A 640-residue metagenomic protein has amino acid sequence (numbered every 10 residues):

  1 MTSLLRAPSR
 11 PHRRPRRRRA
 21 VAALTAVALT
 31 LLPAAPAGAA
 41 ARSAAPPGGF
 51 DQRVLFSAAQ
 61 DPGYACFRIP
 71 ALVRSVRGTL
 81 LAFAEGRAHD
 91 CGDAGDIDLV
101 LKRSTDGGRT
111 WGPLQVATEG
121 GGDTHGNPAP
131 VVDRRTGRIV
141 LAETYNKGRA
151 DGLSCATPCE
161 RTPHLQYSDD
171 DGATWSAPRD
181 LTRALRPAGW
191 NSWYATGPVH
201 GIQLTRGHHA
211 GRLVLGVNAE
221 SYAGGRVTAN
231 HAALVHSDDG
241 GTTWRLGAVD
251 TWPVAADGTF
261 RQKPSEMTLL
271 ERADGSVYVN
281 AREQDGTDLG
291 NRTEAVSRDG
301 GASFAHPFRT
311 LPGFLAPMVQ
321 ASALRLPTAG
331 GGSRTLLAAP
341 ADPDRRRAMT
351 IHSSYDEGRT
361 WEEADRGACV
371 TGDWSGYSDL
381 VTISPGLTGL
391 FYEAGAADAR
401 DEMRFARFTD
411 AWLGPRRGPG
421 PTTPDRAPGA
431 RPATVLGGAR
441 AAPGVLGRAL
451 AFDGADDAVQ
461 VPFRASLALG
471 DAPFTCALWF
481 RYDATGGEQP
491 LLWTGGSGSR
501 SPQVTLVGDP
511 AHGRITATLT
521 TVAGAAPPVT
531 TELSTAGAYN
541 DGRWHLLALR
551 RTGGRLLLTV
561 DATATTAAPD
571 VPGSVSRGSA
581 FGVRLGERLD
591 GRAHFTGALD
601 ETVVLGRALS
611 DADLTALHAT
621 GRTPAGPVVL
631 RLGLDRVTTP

Functional and structural regions predicted by a protein language model:
T2-A41: Secretory targeting and sorting signals
L5, P11, L32, A45 (+11 more regions): Serine/proline-rich low-complexity intrinsically disordered segments, especially terminal tails, linkers
A26, G38-P47, Q503, R514-T516 (+1 more regions): Polybasic, low-complexity, intrinsically disordered segments
V27-A28, D61, W190, C369 (+3 more regions): Generic anion/oxyanion-binding catalytic loop in active/binding sites
R42-F50, T623-G626: Extreme N-terminus of proteins, especially the signal/transit-peptide cleavage junction and the first residues
A45-G420: Asp-box/BNR beta-propeller blade signature and adjacent active/binding-site loops in extracellular glycan-interacting
P421-P640: Extracellular glycan-associated modules
